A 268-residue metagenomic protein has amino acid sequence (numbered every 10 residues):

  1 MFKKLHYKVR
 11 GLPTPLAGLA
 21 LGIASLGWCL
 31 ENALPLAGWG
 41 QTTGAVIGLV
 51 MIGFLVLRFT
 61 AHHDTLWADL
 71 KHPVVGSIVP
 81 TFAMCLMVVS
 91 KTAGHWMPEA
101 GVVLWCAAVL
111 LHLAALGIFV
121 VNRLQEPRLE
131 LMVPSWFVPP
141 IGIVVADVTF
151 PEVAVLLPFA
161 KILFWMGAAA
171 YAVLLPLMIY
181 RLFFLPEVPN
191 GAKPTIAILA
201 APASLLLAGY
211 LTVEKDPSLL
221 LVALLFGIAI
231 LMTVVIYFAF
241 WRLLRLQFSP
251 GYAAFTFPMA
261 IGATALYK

Functional and structural regions predicted by a protein language model:
M1-V56: N-terminal signal-anchor module of multipass membrane proteins
F2-S25, H62-V88, W105, V121-V148 (+3 more regions): Juxtamembrane helix-loop boundaries in multi-pass membrane proteins
W28-W39, K91-V102, V148-K161, G209-L221 (+1 more regions): Helix-coil boundary and interhelical linker segments in multi-pass alpha-helical membrane proteins
L34-V102: Membrane helical hairpin/interfacial module
W39-G53, P98-L113, P158-V173, L219-I230: Structural signature of hydrophobic alpha-helical transmembrane segments
A115-F119, V148-T149, V173-L182, L205-T212 (+1 more regions): Alpha-helical transmembrane segments in multipass membrane proteins, preferentially the mid-helix core
P139-F183: Loop-centered beta-sheet repeat module
L211-M259: Glycine/small-residue-rich hydrophobic helix-like segments
